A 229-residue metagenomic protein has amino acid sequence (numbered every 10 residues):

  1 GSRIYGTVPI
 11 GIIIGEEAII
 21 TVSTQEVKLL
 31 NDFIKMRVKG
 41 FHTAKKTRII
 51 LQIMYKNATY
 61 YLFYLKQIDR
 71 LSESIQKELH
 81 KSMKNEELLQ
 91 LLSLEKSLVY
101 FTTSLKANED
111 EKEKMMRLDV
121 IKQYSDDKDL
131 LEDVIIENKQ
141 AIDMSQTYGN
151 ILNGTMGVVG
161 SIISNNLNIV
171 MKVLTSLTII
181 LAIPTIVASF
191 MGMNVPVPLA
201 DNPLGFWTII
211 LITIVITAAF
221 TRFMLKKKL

Functional and structural regions predicted by a protein language model:
G1-L118, Q123-Y124, D133, E137-Q140 (+2 more regions): Peripheral, non-transmembrane regulatory/ligand-interaction domains of membrane transport proteins
I34-K35, F41, D127, P203 (+1 more regions): A generic membrane alpha-helix/interface feature
I50, E87-Q90, D127, M156 (+2 more regions): Alpha-helical membrane-protein architecture signal
M115-K128, G154-S164: Long amphipathic alpha-helical coiled-coil segments
K139-L229: Hydrophobic alpha-helical transmembrane segments and their immediately adjacent juxtamembrane loops
